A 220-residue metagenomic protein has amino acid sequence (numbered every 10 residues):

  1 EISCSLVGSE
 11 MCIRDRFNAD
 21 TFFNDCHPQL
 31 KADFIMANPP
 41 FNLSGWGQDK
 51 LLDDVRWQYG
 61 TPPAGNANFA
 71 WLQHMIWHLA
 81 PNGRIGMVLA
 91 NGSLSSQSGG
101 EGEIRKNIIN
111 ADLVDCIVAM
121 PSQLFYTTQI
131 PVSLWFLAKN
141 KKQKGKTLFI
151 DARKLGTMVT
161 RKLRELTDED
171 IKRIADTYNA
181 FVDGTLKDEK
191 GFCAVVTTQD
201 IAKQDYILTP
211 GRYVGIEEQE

Functional and structural regions predicted by a protein language model:
E1-G8, I13: Single conserved hydrophobic/aromatic residue that forms the stacking wall/gate of nucleotide- or nucleobase-binding
R14-A19: Conserved SAM-binding strand-loop segment of SAM-dependent methyltransferases
F23-E220: A conserved structural/catalytic subdomain of Rossmann-like adenosyl-cofactor enzymes
